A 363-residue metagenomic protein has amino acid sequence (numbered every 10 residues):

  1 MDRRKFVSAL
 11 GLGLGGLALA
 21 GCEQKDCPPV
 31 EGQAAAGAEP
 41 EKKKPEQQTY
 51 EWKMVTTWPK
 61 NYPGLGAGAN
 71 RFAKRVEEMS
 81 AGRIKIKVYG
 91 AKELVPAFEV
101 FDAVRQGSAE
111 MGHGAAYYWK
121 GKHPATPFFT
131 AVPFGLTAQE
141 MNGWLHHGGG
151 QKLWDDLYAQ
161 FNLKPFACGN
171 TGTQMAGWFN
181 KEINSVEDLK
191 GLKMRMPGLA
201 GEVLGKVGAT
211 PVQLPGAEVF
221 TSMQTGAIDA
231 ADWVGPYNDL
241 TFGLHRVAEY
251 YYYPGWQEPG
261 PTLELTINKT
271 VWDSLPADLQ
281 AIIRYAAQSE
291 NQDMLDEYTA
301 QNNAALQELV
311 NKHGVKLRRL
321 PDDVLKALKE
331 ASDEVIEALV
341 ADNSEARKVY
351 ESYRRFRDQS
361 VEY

Functional and structural regions predicted by a protein language model:
D2-M141, Q151, D156-Y363: N-terminal secretory/targeting leader peptides
H146-G149: An N-terminal domain-start capping segment
